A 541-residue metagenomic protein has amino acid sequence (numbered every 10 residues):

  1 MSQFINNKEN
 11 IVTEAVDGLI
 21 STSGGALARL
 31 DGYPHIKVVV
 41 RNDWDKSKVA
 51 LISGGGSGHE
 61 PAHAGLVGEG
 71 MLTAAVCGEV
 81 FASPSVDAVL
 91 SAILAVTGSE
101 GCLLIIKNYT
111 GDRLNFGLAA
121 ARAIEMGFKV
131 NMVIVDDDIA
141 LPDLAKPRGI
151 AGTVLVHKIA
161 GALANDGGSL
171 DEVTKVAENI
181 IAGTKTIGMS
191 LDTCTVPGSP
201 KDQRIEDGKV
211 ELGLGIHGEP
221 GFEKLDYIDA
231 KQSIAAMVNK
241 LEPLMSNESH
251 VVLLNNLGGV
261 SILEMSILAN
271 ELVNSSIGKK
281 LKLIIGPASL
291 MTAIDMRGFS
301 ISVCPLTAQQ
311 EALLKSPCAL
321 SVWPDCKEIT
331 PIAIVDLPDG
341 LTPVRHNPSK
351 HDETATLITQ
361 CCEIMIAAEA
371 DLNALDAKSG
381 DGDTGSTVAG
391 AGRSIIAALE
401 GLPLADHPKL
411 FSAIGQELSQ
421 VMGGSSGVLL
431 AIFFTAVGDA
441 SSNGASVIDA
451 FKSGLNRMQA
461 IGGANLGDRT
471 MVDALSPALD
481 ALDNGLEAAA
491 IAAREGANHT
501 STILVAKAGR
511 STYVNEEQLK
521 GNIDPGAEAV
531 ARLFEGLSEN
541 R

Functional and structural regions predicted by a protein language model:
M1-R541: N-terminal loops that bind phosphate or other acidic moieties and the adjacent beta-alpha structural core
